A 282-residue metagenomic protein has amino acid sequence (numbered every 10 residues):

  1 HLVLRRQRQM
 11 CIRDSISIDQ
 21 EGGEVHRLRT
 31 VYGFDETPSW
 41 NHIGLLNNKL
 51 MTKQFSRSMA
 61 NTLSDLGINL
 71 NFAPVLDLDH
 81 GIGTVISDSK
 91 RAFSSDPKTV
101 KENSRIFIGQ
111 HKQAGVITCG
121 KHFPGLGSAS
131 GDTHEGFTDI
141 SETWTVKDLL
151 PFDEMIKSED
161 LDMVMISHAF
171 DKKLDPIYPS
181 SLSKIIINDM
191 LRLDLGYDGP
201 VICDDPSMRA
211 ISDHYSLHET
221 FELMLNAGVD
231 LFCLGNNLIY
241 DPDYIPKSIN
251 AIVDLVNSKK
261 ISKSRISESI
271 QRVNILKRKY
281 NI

Functional and structural regions predicted by a protein language model:
H1-I12: Single conserved hydrophobic/aromatic residue that forms the stacking wall/gate of nucleotide- or nucleobase-binding
Q9, K101-D254, K260-S264, I275: Second-shell residues forming the walls of enzyme active-site clefts
R13-D35, T52-D79, V100-P124: Glycine-rich, aromatic-flanked loop segments that form ligand/cofactor-binding clefts across common enzyme folds
H26-S39, G83, S87, T138-S141: Aromatic- and acidic-residue-enriched segments that line the glycan-binding/catalytic groove of carbohydrate-active
Y32-N47, R91-S94: A charged helix-plus-loop insertion that forms the helical arch/lid used to bind and gate nucleic-acid substrates
G44, M59, D88: Active-site-adjacent helix-turn-beta-strand microarchitecture at beta-sheet edges that either contains or buttresses
L70-S94, T118, H122-T138: Short glycine/serine-rich loop/turn segments
K263-N281: Extended, intrinsically disordered, low-complexity segments
